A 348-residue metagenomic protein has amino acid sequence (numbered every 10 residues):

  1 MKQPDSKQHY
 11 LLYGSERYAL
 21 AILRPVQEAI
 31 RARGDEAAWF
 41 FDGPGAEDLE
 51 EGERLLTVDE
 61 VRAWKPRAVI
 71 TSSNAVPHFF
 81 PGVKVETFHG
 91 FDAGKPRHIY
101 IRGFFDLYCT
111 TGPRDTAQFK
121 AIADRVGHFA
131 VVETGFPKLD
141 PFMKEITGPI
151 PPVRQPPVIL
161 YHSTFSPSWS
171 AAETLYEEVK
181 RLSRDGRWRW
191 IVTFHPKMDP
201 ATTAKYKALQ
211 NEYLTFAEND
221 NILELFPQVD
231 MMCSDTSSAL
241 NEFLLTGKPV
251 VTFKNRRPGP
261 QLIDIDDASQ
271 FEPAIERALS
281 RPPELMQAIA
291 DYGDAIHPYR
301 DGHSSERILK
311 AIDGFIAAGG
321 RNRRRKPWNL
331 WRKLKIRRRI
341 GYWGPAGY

Functional and structural regions predicted by a protein language model:
Q3-E16, L160-Y161: Nucleotide-activated donor-dependent transferases that construct or modify glycoconjugates
L11-E145: Active-site and donor-binding regions of nucleotide-sugar-utilizing enzymes
A19-R31, P137-Y206, R300, S304-E306: Conserved catalytic-core segment of nucleotide-activated headgroup transferases in glycan assembly
E36-L49, D185-E218: Catalytic donor nucleotide-activated moiety binding site of glycosyltransferases and closely related
L49-D59, P81-H89, F105-L107, Y206-A217 (+2 more regions): Active-site regions of enzymes building and remodeling cell-envelope glycoconjugates
F80-F88, N219-L262: A donor-sugar binding/catalytic signature common to diverse glycosyltransferases and related nucleotide-sugar
G127-E133, K207-L209, S238-R300: Catalytic binding pocket for nucleotide-activated donors in carbohydrate/polymer assembly enzymes
P273, L279-Y348: C-terminal amphipathic helix plus adjacent low-complexity, charged tail appended to glycosyltransferase catalytic
